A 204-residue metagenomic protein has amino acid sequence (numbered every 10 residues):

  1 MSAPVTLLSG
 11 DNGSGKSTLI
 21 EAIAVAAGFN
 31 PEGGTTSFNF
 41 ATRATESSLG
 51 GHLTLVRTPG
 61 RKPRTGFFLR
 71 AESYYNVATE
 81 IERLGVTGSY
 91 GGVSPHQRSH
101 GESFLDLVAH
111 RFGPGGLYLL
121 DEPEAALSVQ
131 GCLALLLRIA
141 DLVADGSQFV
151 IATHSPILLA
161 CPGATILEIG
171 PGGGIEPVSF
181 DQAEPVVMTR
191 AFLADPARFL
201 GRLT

Functional and structural regions predicted by a protein language model:
A3-T6, G115-G116: Pre-Walker A (Motif I) flank of P-loop NTPase domains
V5-L7, S17-R83: ABC ATPase nucleotide-binding domain signature region
S9-G10, E122: The Walker A (P-loop) glycine that initiates the GxxxxGKT/S ATP-binding motif of P-loop NTPases
G13-S14: ATP-binding Walker
A78-R98: Conserved P-loop NTPase mechanochemical-coupling segment
R98-E122, Q130-L142: GG-anchored amphipathic helix commonly corresponding to the ABC/SMC/Rad50 NBD signature/C-loop
Q130-I151, S155-T204: C-terminal lobe/lid and adjacent interdomain/linker elements of RecA-like ASCE P-loop ATPase modules
